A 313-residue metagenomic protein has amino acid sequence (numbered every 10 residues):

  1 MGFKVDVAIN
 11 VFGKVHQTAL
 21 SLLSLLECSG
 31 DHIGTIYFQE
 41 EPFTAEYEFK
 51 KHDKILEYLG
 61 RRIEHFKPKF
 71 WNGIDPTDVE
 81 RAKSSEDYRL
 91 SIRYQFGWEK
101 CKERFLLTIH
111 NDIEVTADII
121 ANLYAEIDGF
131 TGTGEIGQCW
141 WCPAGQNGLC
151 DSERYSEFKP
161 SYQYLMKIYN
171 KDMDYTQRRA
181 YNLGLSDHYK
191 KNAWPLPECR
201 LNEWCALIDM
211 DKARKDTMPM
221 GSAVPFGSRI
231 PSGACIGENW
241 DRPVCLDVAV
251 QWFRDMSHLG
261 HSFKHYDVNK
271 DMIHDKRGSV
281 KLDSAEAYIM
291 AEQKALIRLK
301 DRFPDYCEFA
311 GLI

Functional and structural regions predicted by a protein language model:
M1-S24: N-proximal low-complexity "stem/linker" segments adjacent to membrane-targeting elements
L23-I33: Short, acidic, metal-binding catalytic loop of nucleotide-sugar glycosyltransferases
I33-A45, F66-W71: Short beta-strand/loop segment that forms part of the nucleotide-sugar
Y47-K100: Active-site-proximal specificity loops/subdomain of glycosyltransferases
L106: Short aromatic/hydrophobic "clamp" motif used to bind/position activated sugar donors
H110-E114: The conserved acidic donor/metal-binding loop of glycosyltransferases
T116, I120-S232: Conserved catalytic core of nucleotide-sugar-dependent glycosyltransferases
T217-I313: C-terminal catalytic/acceptor-binding lobe
